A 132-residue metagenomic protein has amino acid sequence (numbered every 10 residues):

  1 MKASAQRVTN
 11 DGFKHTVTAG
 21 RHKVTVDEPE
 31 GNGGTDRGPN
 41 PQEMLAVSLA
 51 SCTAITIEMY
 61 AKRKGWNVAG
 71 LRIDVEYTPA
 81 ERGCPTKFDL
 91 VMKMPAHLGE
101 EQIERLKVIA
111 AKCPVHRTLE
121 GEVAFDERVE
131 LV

Functional and structural regions predicted by a protein language model:
M1-V47, I55-V132: Extended beta-strand/beta-hairpin segments
